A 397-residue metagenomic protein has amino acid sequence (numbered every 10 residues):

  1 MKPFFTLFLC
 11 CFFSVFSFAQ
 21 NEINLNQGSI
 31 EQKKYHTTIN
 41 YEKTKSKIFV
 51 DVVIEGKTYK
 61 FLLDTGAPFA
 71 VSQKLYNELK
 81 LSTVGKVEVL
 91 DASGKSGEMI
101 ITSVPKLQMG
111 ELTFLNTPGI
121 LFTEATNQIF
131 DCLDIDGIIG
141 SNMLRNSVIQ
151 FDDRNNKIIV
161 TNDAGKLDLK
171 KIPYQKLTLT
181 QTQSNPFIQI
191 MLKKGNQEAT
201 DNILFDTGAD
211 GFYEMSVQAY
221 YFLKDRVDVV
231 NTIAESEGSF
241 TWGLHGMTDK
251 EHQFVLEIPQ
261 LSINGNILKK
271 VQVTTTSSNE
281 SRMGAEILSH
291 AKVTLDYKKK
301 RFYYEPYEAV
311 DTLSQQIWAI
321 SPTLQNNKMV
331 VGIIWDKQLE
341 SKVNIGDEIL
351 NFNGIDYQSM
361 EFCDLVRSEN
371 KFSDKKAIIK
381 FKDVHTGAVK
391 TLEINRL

Functional and structural regions predicted by a protein language model:
M1-L25: Bacterial Sec-dependent N-terminal signal peptides
F18-L397: Pepsin/retropepsin-fold aspartyl endopeptidases
